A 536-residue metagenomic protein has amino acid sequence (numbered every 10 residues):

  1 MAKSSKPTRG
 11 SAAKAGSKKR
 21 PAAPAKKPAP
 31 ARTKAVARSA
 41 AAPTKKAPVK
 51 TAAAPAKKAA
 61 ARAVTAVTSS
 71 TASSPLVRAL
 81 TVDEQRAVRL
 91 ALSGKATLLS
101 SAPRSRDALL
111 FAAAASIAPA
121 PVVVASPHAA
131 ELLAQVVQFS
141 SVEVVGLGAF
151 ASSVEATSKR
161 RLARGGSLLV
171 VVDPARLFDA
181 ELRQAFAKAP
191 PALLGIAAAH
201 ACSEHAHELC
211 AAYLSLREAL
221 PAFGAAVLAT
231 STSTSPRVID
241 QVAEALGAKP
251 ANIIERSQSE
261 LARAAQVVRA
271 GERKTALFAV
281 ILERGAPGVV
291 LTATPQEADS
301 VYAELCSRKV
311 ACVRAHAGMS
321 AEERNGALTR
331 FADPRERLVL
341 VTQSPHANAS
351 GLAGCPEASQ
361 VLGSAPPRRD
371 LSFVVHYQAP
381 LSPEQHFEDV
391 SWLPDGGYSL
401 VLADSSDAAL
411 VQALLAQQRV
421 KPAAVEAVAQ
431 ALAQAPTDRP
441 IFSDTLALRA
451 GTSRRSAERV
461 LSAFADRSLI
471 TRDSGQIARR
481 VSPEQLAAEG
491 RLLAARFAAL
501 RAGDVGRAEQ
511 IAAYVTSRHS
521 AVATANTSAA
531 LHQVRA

Functional and structural regions predicted by a protein language model:
M1-S69: Polybasic, lysine-enriched low-complexity intrinsically disordered terminal tails
A63-S100: Conserved pre-motif I regulatory segment
R89-T97, S105-P121: Walker A/P-loop NTP-binding motif
D107-L109, A118-A151, T234-V238, A293-A298: Conserved Walker A/P-loop ATP-binding site and its immediately adjacent core in helicase/helicase-like ATPase domains
V142-D179: Inter-Walker segment of RecA-like/P-loop motor cores
S167-L228, V375: SF2 helicase catalytic motif II
A222, S233-E283: Interdomain hinge/linker at the junction between the two RecA-like core domains of SF2 helicases
R284-A298, A303-V310, R314-A317, A321-L338 (+1 more regions): C-terminal helicase lobe
